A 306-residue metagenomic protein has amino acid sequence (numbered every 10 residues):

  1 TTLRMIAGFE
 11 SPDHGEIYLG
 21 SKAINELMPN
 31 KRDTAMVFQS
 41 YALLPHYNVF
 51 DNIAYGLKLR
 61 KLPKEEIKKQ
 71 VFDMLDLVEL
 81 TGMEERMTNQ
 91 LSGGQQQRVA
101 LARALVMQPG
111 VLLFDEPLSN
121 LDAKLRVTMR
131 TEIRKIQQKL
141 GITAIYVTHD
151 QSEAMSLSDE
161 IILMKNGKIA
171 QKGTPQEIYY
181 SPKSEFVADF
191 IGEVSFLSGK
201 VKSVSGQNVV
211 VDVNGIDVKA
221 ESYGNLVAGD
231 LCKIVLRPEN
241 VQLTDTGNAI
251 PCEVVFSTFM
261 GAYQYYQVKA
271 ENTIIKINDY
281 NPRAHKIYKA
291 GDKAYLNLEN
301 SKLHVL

Functional and structural regions predicted by a protein language model:
A7: Helix-to-loop junction immediately C-terminal to a conserved catalytic motif
E10-S11, Y18, K58: A position-specific signal in ABC ATPase nucleotide-binding domains
G15-A23: Conserved ABC transporter NBD signature motif
L27-A35, Q39-F186: ABC ATPase nucleotide-binding domains
T174-K202, G206: ABC transporter nucleotide-binding domain
V194, V204-L306: Non-catalytic connector elements of ABC transporters
